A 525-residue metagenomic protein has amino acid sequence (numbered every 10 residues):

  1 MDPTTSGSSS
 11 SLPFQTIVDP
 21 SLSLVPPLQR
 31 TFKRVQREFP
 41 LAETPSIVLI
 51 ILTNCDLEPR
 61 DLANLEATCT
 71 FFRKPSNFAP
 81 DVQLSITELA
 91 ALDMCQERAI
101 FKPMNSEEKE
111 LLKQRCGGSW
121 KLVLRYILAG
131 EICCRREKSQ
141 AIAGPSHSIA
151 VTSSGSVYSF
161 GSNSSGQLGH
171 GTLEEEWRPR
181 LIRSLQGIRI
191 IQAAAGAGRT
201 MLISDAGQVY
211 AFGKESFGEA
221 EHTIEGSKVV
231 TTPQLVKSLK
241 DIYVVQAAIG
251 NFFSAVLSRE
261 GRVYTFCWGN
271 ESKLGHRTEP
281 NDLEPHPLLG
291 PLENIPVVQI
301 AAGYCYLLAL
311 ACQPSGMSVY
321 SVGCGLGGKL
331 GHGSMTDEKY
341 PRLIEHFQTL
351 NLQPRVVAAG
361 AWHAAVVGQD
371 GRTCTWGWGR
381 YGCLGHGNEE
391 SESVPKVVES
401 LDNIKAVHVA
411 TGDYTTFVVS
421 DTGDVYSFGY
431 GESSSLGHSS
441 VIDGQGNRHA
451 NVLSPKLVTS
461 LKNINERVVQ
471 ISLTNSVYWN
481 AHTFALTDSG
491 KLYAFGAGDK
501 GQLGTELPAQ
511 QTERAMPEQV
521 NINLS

Functional and structural regions predicted by a protein language model:
D2-S525: Eukaryote-biased RCC1-like beta-propeller repeat architecture
